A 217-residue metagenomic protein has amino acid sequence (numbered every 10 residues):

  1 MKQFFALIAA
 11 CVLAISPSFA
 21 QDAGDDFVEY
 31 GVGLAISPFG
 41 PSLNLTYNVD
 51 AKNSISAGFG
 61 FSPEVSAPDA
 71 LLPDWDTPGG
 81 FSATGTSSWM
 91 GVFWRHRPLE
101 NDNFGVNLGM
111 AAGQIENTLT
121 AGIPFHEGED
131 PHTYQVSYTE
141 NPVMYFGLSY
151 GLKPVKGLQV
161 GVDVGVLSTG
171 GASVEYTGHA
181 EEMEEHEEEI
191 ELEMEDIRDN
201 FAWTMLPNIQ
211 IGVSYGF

Functional and structural regions predicted by a protein language model:
M1-D25, F201-A202, F217: Cleavable N-terminal export/targeting peptides
L13, S37-F39: A short acidic Gly-Thr/Ser loop motif
Q21-V32, F39-P41, V49-I55, D102-F104 (+3 more regions): Outer-envelope beta-barrel architecture signal
G31-G33, F59-M90, Q114-V143, T169-N208: Extracellular/periplasm-exposed beta-strand and loop segments of Gram-negative cell-envelope proteins, dominated by
L34, L43-Y47, V92-H96, L108-M110 (+3 more regions): Residues on the lipid-exposed face of transmembrane beta-strands in outer-membrane beta-barrel proteins
L45-V65: Short, flexible N-terminal segments of the mature chain
T133-M144, L148-Q159: Conserved, surface-exposed functional patches that form binding/active-site neighborhoods
Y150-E181: Short, positively charged, low-complexity/disordered linker segments
